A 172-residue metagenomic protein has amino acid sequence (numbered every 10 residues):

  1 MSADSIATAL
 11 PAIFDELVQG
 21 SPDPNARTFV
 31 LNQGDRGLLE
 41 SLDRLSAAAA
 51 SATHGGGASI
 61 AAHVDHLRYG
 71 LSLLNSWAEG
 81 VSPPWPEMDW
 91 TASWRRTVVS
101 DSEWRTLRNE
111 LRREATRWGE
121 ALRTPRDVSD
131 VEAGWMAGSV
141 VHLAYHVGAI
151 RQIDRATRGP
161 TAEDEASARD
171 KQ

Functional and structural regions predicted by a protein language model:
M1-P24, T28-D35, L39-L42, A47-A92 (+1 more regions): Short, contiguous alpha-helical
A92-A144: Acidic/histidine-rich alpha-helical segments that form the ligand environment of transition-metal centers
